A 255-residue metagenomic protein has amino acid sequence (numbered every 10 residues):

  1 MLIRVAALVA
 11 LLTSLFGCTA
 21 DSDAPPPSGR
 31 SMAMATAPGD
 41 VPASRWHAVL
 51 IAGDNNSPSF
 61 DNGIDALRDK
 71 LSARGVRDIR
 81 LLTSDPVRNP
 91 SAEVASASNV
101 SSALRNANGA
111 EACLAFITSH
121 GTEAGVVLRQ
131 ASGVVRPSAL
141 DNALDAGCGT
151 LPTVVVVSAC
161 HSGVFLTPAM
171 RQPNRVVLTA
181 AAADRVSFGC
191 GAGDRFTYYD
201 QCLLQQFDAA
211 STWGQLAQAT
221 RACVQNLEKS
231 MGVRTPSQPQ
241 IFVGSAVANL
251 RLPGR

Functional and structural regions predicted by a protein language model:
R4, C18-A110, G191-R195, A248-R255: Boundary/activation segment at the start of structured domains
V5-L15: Bacterial N-terminal signal peptides
P26-M34, G39-V41, A209-R255: Caspase-like cysteine protease fold
H47-I51, I79-T83, C113-T118, T153-S158 (+1 more regions): Structural recognition of the beta-strand scaffold that forms the well-ordered cores of secreted hydrolase catalytic
D54-P58, D78, D85-N89, S119-G125 (+4 more regions): Solvent-exposed loop/turn segments at secondary-structure junctions within structured extracellular/periplasmic domains
S59-A66, K70, A95, N99-S102 (+9 more regions): Extracytoplasmic/secreted proteins, especially bacterial periplasmic and envelope-associated proteins
S119-G149: A short, glycine/acidic-enriched catalytic loop
V154, A159-Q238: Active-site-proximal C-terminal subdomain of hydrolase catalytic domains
